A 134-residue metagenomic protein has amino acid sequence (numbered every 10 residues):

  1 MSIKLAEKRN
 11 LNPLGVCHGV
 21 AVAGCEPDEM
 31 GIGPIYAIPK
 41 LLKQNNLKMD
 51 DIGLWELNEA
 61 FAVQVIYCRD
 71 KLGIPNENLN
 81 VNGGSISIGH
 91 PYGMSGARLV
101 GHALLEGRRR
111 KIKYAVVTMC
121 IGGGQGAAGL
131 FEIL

Functional and structural regions predicted by a protein language model:
M1-L134: Claisen-condensing/thiolase-fold acyl-transfer catalytic domains that form or cleave C-C bonds in fatty acid
